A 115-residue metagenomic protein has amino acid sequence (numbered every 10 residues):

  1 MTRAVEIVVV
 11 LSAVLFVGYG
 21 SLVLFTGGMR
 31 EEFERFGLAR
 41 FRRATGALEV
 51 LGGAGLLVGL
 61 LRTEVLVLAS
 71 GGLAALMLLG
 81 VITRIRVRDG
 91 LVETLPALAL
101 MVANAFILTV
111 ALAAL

Functional and structural regions predicted by a protein language model:
M1-L115: Membrane-interface extramembranous regions
